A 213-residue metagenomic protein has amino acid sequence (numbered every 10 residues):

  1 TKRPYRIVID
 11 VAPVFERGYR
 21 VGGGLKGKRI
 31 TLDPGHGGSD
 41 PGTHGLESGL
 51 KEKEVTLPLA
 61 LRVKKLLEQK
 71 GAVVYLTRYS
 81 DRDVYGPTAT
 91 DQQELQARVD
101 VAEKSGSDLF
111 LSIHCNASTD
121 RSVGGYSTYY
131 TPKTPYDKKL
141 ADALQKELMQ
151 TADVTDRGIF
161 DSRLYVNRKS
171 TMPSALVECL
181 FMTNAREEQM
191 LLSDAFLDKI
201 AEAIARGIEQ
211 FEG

Functional and structural regions predicted by a protein language model:
T1-G23: Surface-exposed edge beta-strands and adjoining flexible/disordered loops or tails in beta-rich
R6, R29, D108, M172-S174: Structural motif
V11, L144-Q145, G207: Short amphipathic C-terminal alpha-helix that caps PH/PH-like domains
F15-D142, K146, Q150: Catalytic-core regions of hydrolytic enzymes
H44, S112, A117-D120, R157-G213: Active-site-adjacent mobile loop/cap segments within catalytic or ligand-binding domains
V73, S127, T155-G158, P173: Conserved beta-strand segments of alpha/beta enzyme cores
Q96-G106, V154, R163-T171: Active-site-adjacent loop/helix surface patches within enzyme catalytic domains that shape the substrate-binding cleft
